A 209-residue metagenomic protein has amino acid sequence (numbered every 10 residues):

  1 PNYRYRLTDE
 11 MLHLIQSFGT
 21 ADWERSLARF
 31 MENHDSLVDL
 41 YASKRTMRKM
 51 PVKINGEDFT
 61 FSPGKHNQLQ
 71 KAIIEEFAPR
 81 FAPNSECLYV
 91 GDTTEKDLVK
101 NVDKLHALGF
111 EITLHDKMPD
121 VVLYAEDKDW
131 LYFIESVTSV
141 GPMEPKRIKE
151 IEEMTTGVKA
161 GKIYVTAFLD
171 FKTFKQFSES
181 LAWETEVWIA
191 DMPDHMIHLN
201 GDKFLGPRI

Functional and structural regions predicted by a protein language model:
N2-M50: Short, amphipathic alpha-helical interaction segments positioned at domain boundaries
M47-T60: A short, surface-exposed helix-loop junction/capping segment
F61-L114: Acidic-basic catalytic patches of nuclease active cores, encompassing PD-(D/E)XK and other metal-cofactor nuclease
I73, F77, N84, L88 (+5 more regions): Conserved catalytic cores of phosphodiester-cleaving nucleases, focusing on short active-site segments
E86, W130-F133, A160-A167, T185-V187: Hydrophobic beta-strand segments of well-ordered beta-sheets in folded domains
A107-D127: Catalytic centers of nucleases
G157-V158, F168-I209: Domain-level recognition of nuclease-like catalytic cores that cleave nucleotide substrates
